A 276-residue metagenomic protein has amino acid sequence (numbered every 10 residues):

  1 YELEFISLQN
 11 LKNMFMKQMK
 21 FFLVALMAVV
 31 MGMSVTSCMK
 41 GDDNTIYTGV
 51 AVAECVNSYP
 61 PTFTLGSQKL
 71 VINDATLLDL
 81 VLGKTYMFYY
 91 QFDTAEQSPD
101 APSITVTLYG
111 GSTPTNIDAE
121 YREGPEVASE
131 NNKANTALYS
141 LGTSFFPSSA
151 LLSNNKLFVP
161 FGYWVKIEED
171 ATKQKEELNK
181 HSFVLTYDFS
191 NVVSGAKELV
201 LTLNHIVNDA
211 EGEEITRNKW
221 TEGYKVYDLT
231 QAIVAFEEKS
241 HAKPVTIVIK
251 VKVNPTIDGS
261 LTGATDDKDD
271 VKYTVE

Functional and structural regions predicted by a protein language model:
Y1-F22, A28-S58: Bacterial Sec-dependent N-terminal signal peptides
M39-Y109: Start-of-domain marker
L80-L82, L151-N155, G195, T221 (+1 more regions): Solvent-exposed loop and beta-edge segments used for protein-protein assembly and interaction
F88, V159, L201, K225-Y227 (+1 more regions): Hydrophobic residues positioned within well-ordered beta-strands of beta-sheet architectures
S98, P102-W164, D170: Surface-exposed beta-loop interaction hotspot
F145-T216: Short helix-loop boundary/capping segments
H205-K252: Short, solvent-exposed, Trp/other aromatic-anchored flexible loops in extracytoplasmic proteins
D258-E276: Short beta-strand elements
